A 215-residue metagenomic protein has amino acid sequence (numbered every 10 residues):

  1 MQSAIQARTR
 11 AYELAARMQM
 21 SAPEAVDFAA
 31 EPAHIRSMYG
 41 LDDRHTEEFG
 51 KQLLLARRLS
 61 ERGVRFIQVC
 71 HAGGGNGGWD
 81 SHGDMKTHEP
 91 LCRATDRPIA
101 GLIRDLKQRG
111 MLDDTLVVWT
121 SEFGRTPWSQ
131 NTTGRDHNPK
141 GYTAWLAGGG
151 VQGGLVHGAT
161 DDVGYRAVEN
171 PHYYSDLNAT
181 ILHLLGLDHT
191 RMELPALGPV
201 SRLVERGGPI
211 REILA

Functional and structural regions predicted by a protein language model:
M1-A215: Ligand-binding pockets and gating/stacking loops
